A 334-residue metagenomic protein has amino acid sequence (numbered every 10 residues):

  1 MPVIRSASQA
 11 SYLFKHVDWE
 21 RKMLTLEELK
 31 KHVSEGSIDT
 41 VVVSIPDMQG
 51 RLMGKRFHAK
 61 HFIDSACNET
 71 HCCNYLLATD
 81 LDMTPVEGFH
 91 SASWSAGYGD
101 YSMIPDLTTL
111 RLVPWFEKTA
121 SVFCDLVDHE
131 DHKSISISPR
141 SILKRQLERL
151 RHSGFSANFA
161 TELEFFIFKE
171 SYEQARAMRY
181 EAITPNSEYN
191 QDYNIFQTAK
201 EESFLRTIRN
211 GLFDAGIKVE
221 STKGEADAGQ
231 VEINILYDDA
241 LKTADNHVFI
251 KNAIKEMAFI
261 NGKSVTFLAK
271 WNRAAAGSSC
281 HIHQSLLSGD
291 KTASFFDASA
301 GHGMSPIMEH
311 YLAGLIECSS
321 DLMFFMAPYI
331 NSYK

Functional and structural regions predicted by a protein language model:
S6, Y12-S221, T243: ATP/Mg2+-dependent ligation/transfer catalytic cores
M23, R140, F159, E202 (+6 more regions): Conserved structured core elements
E28, Q146, T207-I208, L236 (+2 more regions): Short, hydrophobic/aromatic alpha-helical segments in well-folded domains
C72-A78, F89, T184-A199, V248-I260 (+1 more regions): Short, surface-exposed, charge-dense and proline/glycine-enriched linear segments
E148-F155, N210-I217, K255-K263, A313-F324: Generic secondary-structure signature for well-ordered alpha-helical cores
N158-F166, R179-I195, A215-I235, V265-H283 (+1 more regions): Core alpha/beta catalytic barrel or barrel-like domain that forms the active/cofactor pocket in diverse metabolic
N234-K242, I250, F259-K334: Loop-rich catalytic cores of soluble enzymes, especially ATP-dependent carboxylate-amine ligases and other
